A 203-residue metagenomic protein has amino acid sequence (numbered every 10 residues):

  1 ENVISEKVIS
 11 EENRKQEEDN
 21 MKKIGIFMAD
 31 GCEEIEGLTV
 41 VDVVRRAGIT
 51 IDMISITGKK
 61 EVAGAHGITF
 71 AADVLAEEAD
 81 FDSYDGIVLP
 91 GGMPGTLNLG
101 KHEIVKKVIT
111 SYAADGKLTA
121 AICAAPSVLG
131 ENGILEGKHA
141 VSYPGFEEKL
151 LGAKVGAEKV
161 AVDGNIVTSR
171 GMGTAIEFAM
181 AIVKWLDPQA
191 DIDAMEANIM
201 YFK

Functional and structural regions predicted by a protein language model:
E1-N20: Short, Lys/Arg-enriched N-terminal segments with co-localized hydrophobic residues within the first ~10-30 amino acids
K23-I26, C32, A47-S55, A72-K203: Active-site-adjacent pocket-lining segments in enzyme domains
C32-E36, E61: Short N-terminal binding/cap micro-motifs at the start of the first secondary-structure element
L38, S55-G58: Short glycine/proline-centered loop/turn elements that form peptide/ligand docking sites
V41: Histidine-anchored nucleotide/phosphate-binding helix
E61-D73: A cross-family phosphate/adenosyl-ligand binding-site feature
